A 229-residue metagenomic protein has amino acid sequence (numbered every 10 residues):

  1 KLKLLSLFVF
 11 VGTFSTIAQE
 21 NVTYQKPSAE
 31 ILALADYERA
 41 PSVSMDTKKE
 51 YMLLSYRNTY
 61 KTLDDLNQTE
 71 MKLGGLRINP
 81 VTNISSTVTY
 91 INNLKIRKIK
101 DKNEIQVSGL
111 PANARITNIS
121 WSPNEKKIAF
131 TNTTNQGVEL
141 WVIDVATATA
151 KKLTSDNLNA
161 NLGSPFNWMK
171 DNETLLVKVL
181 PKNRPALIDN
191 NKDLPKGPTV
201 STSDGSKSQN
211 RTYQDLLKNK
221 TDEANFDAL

Functional and structural regions predicted by a protein language model:
K1-V22: Bacterial Sec-dependent N-terminal signal peptides
A18-L229: Beta-propeller folds
